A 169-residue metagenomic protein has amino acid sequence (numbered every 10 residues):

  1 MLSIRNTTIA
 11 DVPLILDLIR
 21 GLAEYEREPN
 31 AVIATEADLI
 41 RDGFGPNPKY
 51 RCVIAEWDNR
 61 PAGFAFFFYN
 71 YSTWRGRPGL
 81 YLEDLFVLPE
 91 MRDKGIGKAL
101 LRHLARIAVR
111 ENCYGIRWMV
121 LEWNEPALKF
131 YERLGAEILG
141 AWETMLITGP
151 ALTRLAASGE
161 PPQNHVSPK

Functional and structural regions predicted by a protein language model:
S3-I15: A short beta-loop-alpha structural element at the N-terminal edge of CoA-dependent acyl/N-acetyltransferase catalytic
L16-R41: Conserved GNAT-fold acetyl-CoA-binding loop/helix
R41-I54, Y81: A short helix-loop-beta-strand connector motif used in the catalytic cores of GNAT acetyltransferases and, in some
I54, R60-F68: Conserved beta-strand in the GNAT
F67-P78: Conserved donor-binding loop and adjoining core beta-sheet/short helix segment in diverse acyl/aminoacyl transferases
L85-R92: A short, internal acetyl-CoA/4′-phosphopantetheine-binding micro-motif in the GNAT/acyltransferase core
D93-R106, R133: Conserved acetyl-CoA-binding loop-helix of GNAT-fold acetyltransferases
N112-L128, E132-K169: C-terminal "cap" of GNAT-fold acetyltransferases
